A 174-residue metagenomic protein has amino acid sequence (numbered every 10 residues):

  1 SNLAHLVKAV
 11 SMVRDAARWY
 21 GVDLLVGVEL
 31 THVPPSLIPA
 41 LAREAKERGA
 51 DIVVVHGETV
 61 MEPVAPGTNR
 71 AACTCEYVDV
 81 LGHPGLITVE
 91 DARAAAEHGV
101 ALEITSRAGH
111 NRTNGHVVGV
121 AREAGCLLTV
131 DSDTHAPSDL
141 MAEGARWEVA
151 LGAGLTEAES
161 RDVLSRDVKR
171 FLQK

Functional and structural regions predicted by a protein language model:
L3-I104, Q173-K174: Extended substrate/RNA-proximal surfaces in nucleic-acid metabolism proteins
A16-V22, A124-C126, A153-A158: Short helix-capping segments at alpha-helix termini
A96, R122, L151: Short polybasic/polar patches that bind polyanions
I104-G125: Short, motif-level signal for alpha-helix interfacial/capping segments enriched in acidic residues and aromatics/proline
N111-T113, P137-M141, L172: Short active-site-adjacent structural elements
C126-L140: Short acidic/histidine-rich active-site segments
E143-A145: A generic alpha-helix surface/boundary motif
E148-K174: Mid-to-C-terminal alpha-helical segments outside catalytic/metal-binding sites
